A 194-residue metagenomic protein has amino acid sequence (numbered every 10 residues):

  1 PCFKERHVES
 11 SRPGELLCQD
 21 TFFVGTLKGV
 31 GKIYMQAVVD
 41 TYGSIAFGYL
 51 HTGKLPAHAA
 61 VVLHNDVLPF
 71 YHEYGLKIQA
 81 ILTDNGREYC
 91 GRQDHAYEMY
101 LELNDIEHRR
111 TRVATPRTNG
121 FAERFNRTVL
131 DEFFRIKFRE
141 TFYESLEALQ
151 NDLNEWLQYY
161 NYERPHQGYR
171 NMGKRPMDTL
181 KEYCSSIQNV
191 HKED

Functional and structural regions predicted by a protein language model:
P1-E9, P13-E15, N104-I106, T128-D194: C-terminal domain-tail junction helix/linker
E15-C18, F23-M35, T41-N154, Q158: RNase H-like DDE/DDD metal-dependent nuclease/strand-transfer catalytic core used by mobile genetic elements
